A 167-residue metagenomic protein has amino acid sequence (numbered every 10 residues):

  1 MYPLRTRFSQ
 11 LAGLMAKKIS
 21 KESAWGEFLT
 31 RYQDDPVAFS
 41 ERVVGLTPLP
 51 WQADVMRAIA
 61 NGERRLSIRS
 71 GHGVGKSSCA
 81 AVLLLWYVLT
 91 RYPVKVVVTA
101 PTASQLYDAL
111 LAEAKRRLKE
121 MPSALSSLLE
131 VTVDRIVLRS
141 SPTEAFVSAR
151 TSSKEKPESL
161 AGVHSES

Functional and structural regions predicted by a protein language model:
M1-S167: Phosphate/NTP-binding elements of NTP-utilizing enzymes
